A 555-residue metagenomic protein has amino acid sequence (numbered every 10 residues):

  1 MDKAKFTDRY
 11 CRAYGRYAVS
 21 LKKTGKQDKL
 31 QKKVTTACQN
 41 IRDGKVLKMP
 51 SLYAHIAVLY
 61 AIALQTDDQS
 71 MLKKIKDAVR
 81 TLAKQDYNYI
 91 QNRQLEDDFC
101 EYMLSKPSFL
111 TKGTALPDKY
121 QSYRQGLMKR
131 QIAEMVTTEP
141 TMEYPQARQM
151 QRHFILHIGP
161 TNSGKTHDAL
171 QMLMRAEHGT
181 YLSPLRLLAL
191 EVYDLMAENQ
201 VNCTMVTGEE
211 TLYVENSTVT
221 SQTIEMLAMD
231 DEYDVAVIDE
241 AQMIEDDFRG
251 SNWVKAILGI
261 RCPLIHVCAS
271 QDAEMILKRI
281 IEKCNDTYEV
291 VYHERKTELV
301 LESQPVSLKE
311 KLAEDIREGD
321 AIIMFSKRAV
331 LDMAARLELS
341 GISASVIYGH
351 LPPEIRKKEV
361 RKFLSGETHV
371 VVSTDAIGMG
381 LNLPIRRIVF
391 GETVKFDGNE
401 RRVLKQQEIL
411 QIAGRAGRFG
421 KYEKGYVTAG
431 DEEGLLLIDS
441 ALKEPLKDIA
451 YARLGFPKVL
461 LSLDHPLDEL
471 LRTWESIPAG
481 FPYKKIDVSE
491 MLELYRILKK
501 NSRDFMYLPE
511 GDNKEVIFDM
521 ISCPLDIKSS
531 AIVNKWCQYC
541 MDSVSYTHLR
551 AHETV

Functional and structural regions predicted by a protein language model:
G179-L188, I316-A335: Conserved strand-helix element at the start of the C-terminal RecA-like helicase core
N199-M229: Inter-Walker segment of RecA-like/P-loop motor cores
D246-Y292: Post-DEXD/H (motif II) to motif III coupling segment of the RecA-like Helicase ATP-binding lobe
R279-K311: Interdomain hinge/linker at the junction between the two RecA-like core domains of SF2 helicases
P352-H369: Conserved helicase ATPase core of P-loop NTP-dependent helicases/translocases
H369, I377-R415: Conserved RecA-like helicase motor core of SF1/SF2 enzymes
E408-S440: Conserved segment of the helicase C-terminal RecA-like domain
T547-V555: Conserved small/polar residues in nucleotide/adenosyl-binding loops
